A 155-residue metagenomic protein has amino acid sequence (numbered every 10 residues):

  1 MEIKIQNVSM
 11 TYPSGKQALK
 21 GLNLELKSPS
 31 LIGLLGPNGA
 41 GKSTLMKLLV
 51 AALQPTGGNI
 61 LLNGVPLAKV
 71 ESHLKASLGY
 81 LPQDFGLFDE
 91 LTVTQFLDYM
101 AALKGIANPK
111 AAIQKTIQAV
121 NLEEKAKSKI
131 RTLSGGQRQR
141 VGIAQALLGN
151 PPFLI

Functional and structural regions predicted by a protein language model:
M1-I5, S9-G21, V70-E71: A short, flexible loop at the N-terminus of ABC-type nucleotide-binding domains that lies
P37-G41: Walker A (P-loop) phosphate-binding loop of ABC-type ATPase nucleotide-binding domains
V50: Helix-to-loop junction immediately C-terminal to a conserved catalytic motif
G58-K69, H73-L74: Conserved ABC transporter NBD signature motif
D98, A102-K125: Conserved ABC ATPase "signature" region
K129-L133: Conserved ABC ATPase signature
I143: Hydrophobic anchor residue at the start of the ABC signature
